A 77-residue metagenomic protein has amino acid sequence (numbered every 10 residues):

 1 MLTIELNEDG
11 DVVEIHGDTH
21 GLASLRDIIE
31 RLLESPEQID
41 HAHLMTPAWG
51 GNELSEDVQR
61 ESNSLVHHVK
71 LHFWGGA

Functional and structural regions predicted by a protein language model:
M1-A77: Positively charged, low-complexity terminal tracts and the immediately adjacent first secondary-structure elements
